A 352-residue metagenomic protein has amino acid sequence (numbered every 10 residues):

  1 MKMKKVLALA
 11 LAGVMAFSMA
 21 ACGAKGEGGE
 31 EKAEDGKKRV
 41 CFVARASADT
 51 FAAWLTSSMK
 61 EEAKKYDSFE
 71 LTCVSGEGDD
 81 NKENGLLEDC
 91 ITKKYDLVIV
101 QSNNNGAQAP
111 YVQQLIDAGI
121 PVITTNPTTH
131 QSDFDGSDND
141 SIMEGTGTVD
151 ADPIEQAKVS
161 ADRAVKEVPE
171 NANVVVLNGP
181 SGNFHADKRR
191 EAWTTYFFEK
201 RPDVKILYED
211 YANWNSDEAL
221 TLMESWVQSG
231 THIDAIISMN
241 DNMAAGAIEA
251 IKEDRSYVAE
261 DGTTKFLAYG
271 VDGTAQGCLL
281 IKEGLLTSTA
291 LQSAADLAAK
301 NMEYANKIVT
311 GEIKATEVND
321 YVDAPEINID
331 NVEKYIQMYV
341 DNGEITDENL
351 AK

Functional and structural regions predicted by a protein language model:
M1-R39, K64-K65, Q113-I120, E344-K352: Short, low-complexity disordered leader/linker segments with a strong preference for bacterial N-terminal type II
G36, L177-H185, Y196, K200-D203 (+1 more regions): Hinge/cleft segment of the Venus flytrap/periplasmic-binding protein
K38-E62, Y66, T72-Y95, Q101-G106 (+2 more regions): Extracytoplasmic "Venus flytrap"
C41-V43, K94-S102, P121-N126, V175-V176 (+3 more regions): Periplasmic-binding protein-like
F51-K65, Q156-S160, F184-V204, E218 (+2 more regions): Short, solvent-exposed amphipathic alpha-helices that sit in or adjacent to ligand/effector-binding or catalytic
E83, T146-V174, A219, G273-G277 (+1 more regions): Hydrophobic alpha-helical segments within soluble ligand-binding/sensing domains
V100-A118, W193, Y208, A212-L280: Hydrophobic alpha-helical
N105, P110-E155, N173, T274-K282 (+1 more regions): Flexible loop/hinge segments that line or gate small-molecule binding clefts
